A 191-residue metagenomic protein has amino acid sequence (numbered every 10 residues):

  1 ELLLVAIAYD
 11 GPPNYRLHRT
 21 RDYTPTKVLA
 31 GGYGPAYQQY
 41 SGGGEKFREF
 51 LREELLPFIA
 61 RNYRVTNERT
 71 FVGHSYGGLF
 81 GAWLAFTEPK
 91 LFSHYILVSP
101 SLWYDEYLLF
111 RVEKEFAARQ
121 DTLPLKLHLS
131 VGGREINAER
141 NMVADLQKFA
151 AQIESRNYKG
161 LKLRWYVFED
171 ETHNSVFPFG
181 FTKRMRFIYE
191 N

Functional and structural regions predicted by a protein language model:
E1-N191: Non-catalytic cap/lid and distal C-terminal segments of serine-dependent acyl enzymes
